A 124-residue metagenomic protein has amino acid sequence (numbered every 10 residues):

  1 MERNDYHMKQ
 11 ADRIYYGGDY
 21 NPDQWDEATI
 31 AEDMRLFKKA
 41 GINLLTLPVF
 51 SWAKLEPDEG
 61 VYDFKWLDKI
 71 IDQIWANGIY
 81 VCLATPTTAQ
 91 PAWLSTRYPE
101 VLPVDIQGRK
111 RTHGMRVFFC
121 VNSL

Functional and structural regions predicted by a protein language model:
E2-T29, R35-N43: An acidic-aromatic substrate-binding cleft motif
D5, A31-K110: Aromatic-lined substrate-binding rim segments of carbohydrate-active enzymes
Y15-W25, P48-L67, T112-L124: The substrate-binding groove and active-site-proximal loops of carbohydrate-active enzymes, especially glycoside
